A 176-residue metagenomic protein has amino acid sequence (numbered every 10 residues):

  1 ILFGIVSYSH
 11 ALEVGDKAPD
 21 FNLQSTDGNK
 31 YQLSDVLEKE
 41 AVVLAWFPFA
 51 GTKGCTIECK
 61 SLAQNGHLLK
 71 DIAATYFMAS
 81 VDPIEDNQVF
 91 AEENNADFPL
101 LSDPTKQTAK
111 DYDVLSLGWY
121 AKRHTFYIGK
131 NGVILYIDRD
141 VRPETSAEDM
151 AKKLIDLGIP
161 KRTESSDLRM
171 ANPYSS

Functional and structural regions predicted by a protein language model:
I1-D20, R169-S175: N-proximal helix/coil linker or "cap" segments that precede and/or mark the start of modular domains
Y8-S34, I155: N-terminal "domain-start" segment that seeds a small globular fold
L33-L62: Short active-site neighborhood of thiol/selenol oxidoreductases, capturing the structured segment around
T56-N94, K106-K110, P173-S176: Structural microenvironment flanking redox-active thiols in thiol-disulfide oxidoreductases
A96-F98, V114-F126: Structural micro-motif
P99-D103: Short acidic-hydrophobic, aromatic-tinged amphipathic segments that line or gate anion-handling sites
A121-S176: Thiol-/selenol-based redox modules, centered on thioredoxin-like and closely related oxidoreductase domains
